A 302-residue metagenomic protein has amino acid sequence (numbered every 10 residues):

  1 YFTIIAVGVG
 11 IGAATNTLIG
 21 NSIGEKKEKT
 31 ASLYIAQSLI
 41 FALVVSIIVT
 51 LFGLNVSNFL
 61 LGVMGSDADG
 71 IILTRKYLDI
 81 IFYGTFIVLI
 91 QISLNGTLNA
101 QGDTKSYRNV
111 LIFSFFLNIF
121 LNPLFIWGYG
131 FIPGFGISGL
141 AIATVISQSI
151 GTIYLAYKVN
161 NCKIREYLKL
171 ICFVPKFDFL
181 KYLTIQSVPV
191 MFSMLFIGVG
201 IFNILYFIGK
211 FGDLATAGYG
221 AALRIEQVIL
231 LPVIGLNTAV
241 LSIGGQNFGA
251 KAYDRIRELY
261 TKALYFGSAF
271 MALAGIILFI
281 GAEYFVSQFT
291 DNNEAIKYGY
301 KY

Functional and structural regions predicted by a protein language model:
Y1-I4, A68-L73, I137-S138, F179-Q186 (+2 more regions): Interfacial/gating helices of multi-pass transporter permease domains
Y1-L51, V88-Y107, G218-A282: Small-residue-rich hydrophobic transmembrane alpha-helices
A42, L78-I81, T85, D103 (+6 more regions): Residue-level recognition of transmembrane alpha-helices in multi-pass small-molecule transporters/permeases
I47-N58, V63, I80, I119 (+7 more regions): Membrane-embedded alpha-helical segments of multi-pass transporters/permeases
L61-A68, I126-F135, L195-A222, V228 (+2 more regions): Helix-terminus/linker motif at the lipid-water interface of multi-pass membrane proteins
A68-L94, Q227, V233, N293-Y302: Alpha-helical transmembrane segments of multi-pass membrane proteins
Y77, V110-L124, I132-I164: Hydrophobic alpha-helical transmembrane segments
I137, A141-T144, A156-I197: Interhelical loop/hinge segments that connect adjacent transmembrane helices in multipass membrane
